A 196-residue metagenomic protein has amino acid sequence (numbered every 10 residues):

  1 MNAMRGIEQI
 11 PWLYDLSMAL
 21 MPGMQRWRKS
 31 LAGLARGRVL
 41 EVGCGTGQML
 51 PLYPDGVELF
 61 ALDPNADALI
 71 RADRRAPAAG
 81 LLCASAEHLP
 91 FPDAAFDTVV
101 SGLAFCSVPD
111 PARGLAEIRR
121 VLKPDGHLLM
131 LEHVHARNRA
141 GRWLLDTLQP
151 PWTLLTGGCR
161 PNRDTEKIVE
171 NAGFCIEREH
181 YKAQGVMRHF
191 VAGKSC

Functional and structural regions predicted by a protein language model:
M1-R36, Q48-M49, Q149-W152: Conserved class I S-adenosyl-L-methionine
E8, S17-M21, L131-A172, I176-A183 (+1 more regions): C-terminal alpha-helical "lid/dimerization" subdomain adjacent to the S-adenosyl-L-methionine
L40, G45-H88: Class I SAM-dependent methyltransferase SAM/SAH-binding core
E87-V99: A short acidic, Gly/Pro-enriched loop at the edge of an enzyme's catalytic core that lines a small-molecule cofactor
T98-D110: A short SAM/SAH-binding and catalytic strip from SAM-dependent methyltransferases
A112-P124: A short glycine-rich, Lys/Arg-flanked "PGG" loop and its adjoining helix->strand segment in the class I
H189-C196: C-terminal lobe and adjacent flexible extensions of AdoMet/dcAdoMet transferase-like proteins
